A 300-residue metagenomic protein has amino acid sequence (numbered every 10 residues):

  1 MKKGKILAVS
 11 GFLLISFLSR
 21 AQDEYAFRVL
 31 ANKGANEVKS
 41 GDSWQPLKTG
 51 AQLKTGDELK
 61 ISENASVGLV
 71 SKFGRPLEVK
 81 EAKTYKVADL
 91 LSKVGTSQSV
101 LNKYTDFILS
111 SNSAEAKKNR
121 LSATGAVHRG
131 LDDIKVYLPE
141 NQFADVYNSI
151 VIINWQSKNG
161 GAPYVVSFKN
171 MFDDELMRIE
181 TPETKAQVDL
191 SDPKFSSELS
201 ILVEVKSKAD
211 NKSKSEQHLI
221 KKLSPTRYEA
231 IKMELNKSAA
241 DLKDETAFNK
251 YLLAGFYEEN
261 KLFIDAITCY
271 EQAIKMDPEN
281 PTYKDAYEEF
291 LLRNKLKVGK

Functional and structural regions predicted by a protein language model:
M1-A31: Bacterial Sec-dependent N-terminal signal peptides
Q22-S43, I61-V67, K72-R75, E81-K83 (+1 more regions): Glycine- and acidic-residue-biased ligand/ion/polar-headgroup-sensing regions
V87, L109, A116-S238: Long, contiguous interaction/recruitment modules in multidomain scaffold/adaptor proteins
L253, A286-Y287: Structural register within alpha-helical repeat arrays
L291-K300: Alpha-helical linker/edge segments of TPR/alpha-solenoid repeat scaffolds and analogous pre-/post-domain helices
